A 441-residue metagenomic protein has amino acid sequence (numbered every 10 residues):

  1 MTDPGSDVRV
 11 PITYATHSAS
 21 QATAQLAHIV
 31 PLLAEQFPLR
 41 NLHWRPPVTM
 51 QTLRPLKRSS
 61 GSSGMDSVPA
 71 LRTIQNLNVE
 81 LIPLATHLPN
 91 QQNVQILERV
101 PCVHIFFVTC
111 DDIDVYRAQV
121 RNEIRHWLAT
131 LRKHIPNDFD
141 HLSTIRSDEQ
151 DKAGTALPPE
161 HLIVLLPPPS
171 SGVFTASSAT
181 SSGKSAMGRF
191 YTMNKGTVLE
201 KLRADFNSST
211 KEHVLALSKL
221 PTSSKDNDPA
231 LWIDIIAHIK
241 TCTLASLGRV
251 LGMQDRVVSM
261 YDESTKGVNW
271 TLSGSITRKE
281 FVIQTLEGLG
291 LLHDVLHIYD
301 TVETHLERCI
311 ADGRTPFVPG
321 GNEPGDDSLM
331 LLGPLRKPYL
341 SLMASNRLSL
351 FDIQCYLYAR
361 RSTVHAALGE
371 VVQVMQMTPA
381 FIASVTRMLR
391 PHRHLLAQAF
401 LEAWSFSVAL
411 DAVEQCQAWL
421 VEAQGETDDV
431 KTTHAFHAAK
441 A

Functional and structural regions predicted by a protein language model:
M1-V268, S273, P316, G321-A441: Eukaryotic intrinsically disordered, low-complexity segments enriched for acidic and Ser/Thr/Pro residues that serve as
S18, E280, L286-E287, D294 (+2 more regions): Hydrophobic/aromatic side-chain positions at a characteristic register within alpha-helices of tetratricopeptide repeats
F281-V282, T301: Short, hydrophobic/aromatic alpha-helical segments in well-folded domains
L292, I298-V302, L306, M377-F381 (+1 more regions): Inward-facing hydrophobic residues that define packing positions of alpha-helical scaffold repeats
L292-H293, V371: TPR-repeat structural position
I310-G313: Extended alpha-helical coiled-coil "stalk/arm" regions that act as elongated linkers or oligomerization scaffolds
